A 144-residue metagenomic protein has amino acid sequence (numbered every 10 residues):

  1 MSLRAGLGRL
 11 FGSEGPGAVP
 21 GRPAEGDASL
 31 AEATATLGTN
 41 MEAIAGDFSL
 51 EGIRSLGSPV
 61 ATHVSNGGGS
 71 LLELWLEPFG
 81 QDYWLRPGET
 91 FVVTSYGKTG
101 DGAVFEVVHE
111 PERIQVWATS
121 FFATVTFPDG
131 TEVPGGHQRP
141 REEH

Functional and structural regions predicted by a protein language model:
L3-A5, F11, R54, P59 (+1 more regions): Acidic/negatively charged segments and metal-coordination signatures
G8-E42: N-terminal intrinsically disordered, low-complexity tails
A31-R54, V108, I114-W117, T124-T126 (+1 more regions): Beta-sheet-dominated interaction scaffolds and their linkers
I53-S70: Asparagine-centered strand-capping/turn motif at beta-strand->loop junctions
G69-P78: Short beta-strand and strand-turn-strand segments in soluble, beta-rich domains
E77-K98: Intrinsically disordered, low-complexity Pro/Gly/Ser/Thr-rich segments with frequent PxxP/GP/PP motifs and embedded
Y96-H144: Terminal connector regions
